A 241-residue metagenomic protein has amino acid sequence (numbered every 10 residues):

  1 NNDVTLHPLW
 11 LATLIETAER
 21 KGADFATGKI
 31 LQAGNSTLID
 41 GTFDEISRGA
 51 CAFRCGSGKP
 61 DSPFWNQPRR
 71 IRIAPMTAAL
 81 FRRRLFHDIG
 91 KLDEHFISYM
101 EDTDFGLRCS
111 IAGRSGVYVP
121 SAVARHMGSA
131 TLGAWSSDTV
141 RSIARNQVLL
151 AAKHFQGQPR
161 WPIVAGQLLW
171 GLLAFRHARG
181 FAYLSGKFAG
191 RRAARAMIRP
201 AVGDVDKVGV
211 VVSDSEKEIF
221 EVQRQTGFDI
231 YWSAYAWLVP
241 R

Functional and structural regions predicted by a protein language model:
N1-T5, H95: The conserved acidic donor/metal-binding loop of glycosyltransferases
V4-C51: Conserved donor NDP-sugar-binding/catalytic core segment of glycosyltransferases
L14, R72-V123: A short, conserved alpha-helix in the catalytic core of glycosyltransferases
I39, R48-F53, K59-R84, T103-F105: A recurrent flexible, glycine/aromatic-enriched loop bordering the glycosyltransferase active site that acts as
G116-I219, F228, W232: Active-site-adjacent helix/loop segment of glycosyltransferases that harbors family-specific signature motifs
Y231-R241: A hydrophobic membrane-anchoring alpha-helix module
